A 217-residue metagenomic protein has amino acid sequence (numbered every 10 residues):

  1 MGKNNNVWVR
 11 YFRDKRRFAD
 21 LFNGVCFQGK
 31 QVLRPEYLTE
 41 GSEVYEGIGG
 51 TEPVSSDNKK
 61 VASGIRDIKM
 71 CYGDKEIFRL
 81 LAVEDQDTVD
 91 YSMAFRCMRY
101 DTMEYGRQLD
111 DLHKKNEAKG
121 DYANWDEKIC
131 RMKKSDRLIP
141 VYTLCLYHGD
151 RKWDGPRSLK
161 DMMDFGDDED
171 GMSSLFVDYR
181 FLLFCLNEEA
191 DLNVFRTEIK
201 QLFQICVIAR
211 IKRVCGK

Functional and structural regions predicted by a protein language model:
M1-K217: Elongated, amphipathic alpha-helical interaction scaffolds
